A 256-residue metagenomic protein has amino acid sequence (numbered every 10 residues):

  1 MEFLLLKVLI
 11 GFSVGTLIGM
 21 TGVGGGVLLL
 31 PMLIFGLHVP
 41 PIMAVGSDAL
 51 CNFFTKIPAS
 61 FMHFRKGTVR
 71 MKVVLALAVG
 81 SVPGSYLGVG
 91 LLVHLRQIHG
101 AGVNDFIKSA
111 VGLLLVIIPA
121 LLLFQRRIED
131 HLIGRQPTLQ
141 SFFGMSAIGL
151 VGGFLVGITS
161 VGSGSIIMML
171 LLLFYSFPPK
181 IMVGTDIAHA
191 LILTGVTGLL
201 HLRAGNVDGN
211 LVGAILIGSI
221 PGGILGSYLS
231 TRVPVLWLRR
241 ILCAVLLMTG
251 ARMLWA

Functional and structural regions predicted by a protein language model:
M1-I10, V14, F35, F64-G152 (+1 more regions): Juxtamembrane transmembrane-helix boundary motif
G11-G22, L150-S160: Transmembrane alpha-helix interface/packing and boundary motifs in multi-pass membrane proteins, characterized by
G15-T16, M32, G36, S60-F61 (+5 more regions): Alpha-helical transmembrane segments of multipass membrane proteins
G22-L29, T159-M168: Transmembrane helix boundary and interhelical junction motifs in multipass membrane proteins
G24-V74: Juxtamembrane transmembrane-helix termini in multi-pass membrane transport proteins
L29-M43, I166-I181: Interfacial segments of multi-pass membrane proteins
V45-F53, A78-V82, D186-L191, S219-I220 (+1 more regions): Transmembrane helix-bundle signature of multi-pass membrane transporters/permeases
